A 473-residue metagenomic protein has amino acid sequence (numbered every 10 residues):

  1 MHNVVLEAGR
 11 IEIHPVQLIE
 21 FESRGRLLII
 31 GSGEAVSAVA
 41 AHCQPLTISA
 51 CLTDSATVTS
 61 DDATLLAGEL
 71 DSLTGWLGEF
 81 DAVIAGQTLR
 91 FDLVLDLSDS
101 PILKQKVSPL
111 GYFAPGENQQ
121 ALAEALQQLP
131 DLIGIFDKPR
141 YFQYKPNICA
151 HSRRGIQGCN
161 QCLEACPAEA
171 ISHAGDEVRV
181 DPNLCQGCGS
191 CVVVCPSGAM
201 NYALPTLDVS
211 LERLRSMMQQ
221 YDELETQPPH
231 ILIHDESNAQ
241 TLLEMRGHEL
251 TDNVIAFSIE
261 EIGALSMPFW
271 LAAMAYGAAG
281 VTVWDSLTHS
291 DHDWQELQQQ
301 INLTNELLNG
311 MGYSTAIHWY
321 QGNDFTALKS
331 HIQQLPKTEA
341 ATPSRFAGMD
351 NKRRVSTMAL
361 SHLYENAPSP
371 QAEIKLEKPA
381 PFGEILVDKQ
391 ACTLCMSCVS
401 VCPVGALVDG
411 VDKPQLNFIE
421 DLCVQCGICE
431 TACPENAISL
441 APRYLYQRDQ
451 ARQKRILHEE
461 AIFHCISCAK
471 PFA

Functional and structural regions predicted by a protein language model:
M1-A165, E169, P228-Q240, W294 (+4 more regions): Ferredoxin-type iron-sulfur electron-transfer modules and their immediate structural context
S49-L52, F257-S258, G280-D285: Short hydrophobic alpha-helical runs that function as membrane-insertion/retention elements
I171-S172, C191, M200-N201, C398 (+3 more regions): Short hydrophobic beta-strand motif reused across regulatory alpha/beta modules
A174-E212, Q295-Q299, A316, Y320: Terminal amphipathic helices with adjacent charged low-complexity linkers/tails
S216-H230: Large, well-folded core regions of big proteins
Q227-G263: Mobile, glycine- and charge-enriched loop segments and immediately flanking short secondary-structure elements within
D252-I255, A278-A279, S286, E296 (+1 more regions): Long C-terminal interaction/binding lobes of large macromolecular proteins
A264, A272, V281-H289: C-terminal low-complexity, glycine/proline- and small-hydrophobic-enriched intrinsically disordered tails that act as
